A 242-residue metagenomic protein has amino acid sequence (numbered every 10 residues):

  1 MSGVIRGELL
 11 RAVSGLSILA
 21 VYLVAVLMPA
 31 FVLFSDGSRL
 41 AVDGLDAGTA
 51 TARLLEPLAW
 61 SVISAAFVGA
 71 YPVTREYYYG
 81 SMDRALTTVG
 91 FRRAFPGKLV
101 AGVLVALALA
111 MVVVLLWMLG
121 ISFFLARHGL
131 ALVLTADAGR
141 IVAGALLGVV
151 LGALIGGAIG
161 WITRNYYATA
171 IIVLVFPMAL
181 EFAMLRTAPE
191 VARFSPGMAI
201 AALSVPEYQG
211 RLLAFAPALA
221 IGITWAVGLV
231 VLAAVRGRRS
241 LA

Functional and structural regions predicted by a protein language model:
M1-V13: A short amphipathic helical element positioned immediately N-terminal to and/or at the very start of a transmembrane
V4-G7, Y79-G97: Hydrophobic, small-residue-rich membrane helices and short re-entrant helix-turn-helix hairpins that build
S14-L16, T88-F91, R164-Y166: Short loop-to-helix capping motifs
L16-I18, L23-Y71, F95-T163, I200-T224: Secretory targeting signals
F31-V32, T163-M198: Transmembrane helix segments
T49, A66-T87: Transmembrane helix boundary and interhelical loop/hinge segments in multi-pass membrane proteins
L146-F176, V235, A242: A structural motif at transmembrane helix-loop-helix junctions in multipass membrane proteins
I221-A242: Junction motif at the cytosolic side of a transmembrane helix
